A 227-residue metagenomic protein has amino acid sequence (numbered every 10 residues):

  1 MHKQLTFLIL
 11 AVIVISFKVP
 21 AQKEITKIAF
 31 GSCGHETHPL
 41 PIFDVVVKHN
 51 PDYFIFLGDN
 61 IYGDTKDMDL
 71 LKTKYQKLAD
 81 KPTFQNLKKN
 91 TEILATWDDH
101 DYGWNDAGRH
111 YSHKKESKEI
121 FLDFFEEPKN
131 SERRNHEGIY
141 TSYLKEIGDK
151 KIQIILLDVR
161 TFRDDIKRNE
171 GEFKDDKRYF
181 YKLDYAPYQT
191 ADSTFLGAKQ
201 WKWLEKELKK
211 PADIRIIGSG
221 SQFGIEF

Functional and structural regions predicted by a protein language model:
M1-K23: Bacterial Sec-dependent N-terminal signal peptides
F17-F227: Metal-dependent phosphoester/phosphodiester hydrolase catalytic core
